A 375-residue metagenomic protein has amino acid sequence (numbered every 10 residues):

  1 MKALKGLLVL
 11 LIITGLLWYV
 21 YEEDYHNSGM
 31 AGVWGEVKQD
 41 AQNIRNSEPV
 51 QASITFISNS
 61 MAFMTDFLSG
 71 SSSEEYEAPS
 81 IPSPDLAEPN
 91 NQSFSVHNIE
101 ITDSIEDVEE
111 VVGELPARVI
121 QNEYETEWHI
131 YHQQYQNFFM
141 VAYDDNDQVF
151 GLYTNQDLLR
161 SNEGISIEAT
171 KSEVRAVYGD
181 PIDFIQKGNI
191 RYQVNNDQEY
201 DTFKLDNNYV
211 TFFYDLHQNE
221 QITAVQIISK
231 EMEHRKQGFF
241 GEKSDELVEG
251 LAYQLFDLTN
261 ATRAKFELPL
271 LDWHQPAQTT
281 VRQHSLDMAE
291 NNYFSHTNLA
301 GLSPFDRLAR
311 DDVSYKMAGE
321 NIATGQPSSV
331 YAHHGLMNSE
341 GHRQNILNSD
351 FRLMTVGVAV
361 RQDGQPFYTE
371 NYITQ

Functional and structural regions predicted by a protein language model:
K5-V20: Hydrophobic membrane-insertion alpha-helices, especially the h-region of bacterial N-terminal signal peptides
L16-A31: Membrane-interface motif at the C-terminal end of an N-terminal transmembrane signal
N27, A31-G32, E36-N43, Q51-S95 (+4 more regions): A cross-family detector of function-defining hotspots
G35, E106, E110, S172 (+9 more regions): Solvent-exposed, polar/charged alpha-helical surfaces in well-ordered, non-transmembrane soluble domains, broadly
Q92-N98, L158-I165, F240-G250, A264-H274 (+4 more regions): Second-shell loop/turn segments in exported
L158-N207, P304-Q375: A well-ordered secondary-structure block
Q198-Y200, L205-W273: Intrinsically disordered, low-complexity, Pro/Ser/Thr/Asn/Gly/Ala-rich spacer/linker segments adjacent to signal
L247-D306, R352-M354, R361: Short, well-ordered surface patches within globular domains
